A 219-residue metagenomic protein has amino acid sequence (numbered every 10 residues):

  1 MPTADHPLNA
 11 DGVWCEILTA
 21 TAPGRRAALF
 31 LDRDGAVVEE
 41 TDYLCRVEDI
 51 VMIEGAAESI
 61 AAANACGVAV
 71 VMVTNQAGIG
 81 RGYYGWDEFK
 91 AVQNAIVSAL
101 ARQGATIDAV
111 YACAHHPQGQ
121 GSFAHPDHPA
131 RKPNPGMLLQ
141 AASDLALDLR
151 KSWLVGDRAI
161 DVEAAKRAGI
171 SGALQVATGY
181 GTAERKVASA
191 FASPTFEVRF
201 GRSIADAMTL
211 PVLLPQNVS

Functional and structural regions predicted by a protein language model:
P2-L29, D87-D108, P117-L154, R158-S219: Asp-based, Mg2+/Mn2+-dependent phosphohydrolase catalytic module
P2-V71: Active-site neighborhood of HAD-like aspartate-dependent phosphohydrolases
V37-E39, G80, V162: Catalytic P-loop NTPase motifs of RecA-like helicase/translocase cores
V37-E40, V71, A114-F123: Short, basic/glycine-rich phosphate-binding loops at helix/coil junctions that contact nucleotide phosphates
D42-C45, A77-G80, P117-Q118: A short, flexible beta-alpha/helix-coil linker loop
Y43-V51, G85-D87, A124-H128: Short glycine-enriched, charge-decorated loop/helix-capping segments at active-site entrances that position
A69-N75, D108-C113, Q175: Short beta-strand segments at enzyme active-site cores
Q76-F89: A short secondary-structure junction motif
